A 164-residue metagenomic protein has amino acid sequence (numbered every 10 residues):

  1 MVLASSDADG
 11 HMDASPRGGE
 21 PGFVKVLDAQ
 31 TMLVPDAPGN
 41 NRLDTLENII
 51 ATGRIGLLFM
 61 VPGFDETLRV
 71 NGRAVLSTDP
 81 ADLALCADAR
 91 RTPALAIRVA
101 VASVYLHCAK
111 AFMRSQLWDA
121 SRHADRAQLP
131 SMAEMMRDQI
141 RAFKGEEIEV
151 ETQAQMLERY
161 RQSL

Functional and structural regions predicted by a protein language model:
M1-L164: Binding-site signature for planar aromatic cofactors or substrates
